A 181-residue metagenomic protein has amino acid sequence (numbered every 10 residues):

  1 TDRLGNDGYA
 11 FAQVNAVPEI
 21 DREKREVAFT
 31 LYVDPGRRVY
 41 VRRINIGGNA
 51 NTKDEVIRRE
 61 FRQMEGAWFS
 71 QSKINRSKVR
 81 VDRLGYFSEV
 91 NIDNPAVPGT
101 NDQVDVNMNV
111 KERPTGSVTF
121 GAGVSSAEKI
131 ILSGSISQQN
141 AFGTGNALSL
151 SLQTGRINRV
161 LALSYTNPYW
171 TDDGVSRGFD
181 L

Functional and structural regions predicted by a protein language model:
T1-P98, Q103, P114-S117, D173: Acidic, glycine-rich low-complexity/disordered segments
A67-L181: Gram-negative/organellar outer-membrane beta-barrel architecture
